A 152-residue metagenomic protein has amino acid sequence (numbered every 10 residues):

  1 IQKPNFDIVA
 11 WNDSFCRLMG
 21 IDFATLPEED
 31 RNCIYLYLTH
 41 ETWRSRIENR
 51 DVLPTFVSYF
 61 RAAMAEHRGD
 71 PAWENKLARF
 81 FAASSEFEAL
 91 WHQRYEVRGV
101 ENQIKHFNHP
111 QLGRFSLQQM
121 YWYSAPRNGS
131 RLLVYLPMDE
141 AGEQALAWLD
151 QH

Functional and structural regions predicted by a protein language model:
I1-H152: Hydrophobic protein-protein interaction segments
